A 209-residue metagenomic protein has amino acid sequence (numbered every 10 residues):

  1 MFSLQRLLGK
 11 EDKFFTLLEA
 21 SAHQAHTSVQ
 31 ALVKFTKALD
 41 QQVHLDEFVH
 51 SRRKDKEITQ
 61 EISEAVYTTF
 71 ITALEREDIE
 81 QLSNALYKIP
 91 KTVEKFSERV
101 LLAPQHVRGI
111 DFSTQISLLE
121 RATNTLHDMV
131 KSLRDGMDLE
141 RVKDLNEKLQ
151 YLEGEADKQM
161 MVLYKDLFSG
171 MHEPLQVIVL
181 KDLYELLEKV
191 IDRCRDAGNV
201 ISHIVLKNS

Functional and structural regions predicted by a protein language model:
M1-S209: Cytosolic, long alpha-helical scaffolding segments
